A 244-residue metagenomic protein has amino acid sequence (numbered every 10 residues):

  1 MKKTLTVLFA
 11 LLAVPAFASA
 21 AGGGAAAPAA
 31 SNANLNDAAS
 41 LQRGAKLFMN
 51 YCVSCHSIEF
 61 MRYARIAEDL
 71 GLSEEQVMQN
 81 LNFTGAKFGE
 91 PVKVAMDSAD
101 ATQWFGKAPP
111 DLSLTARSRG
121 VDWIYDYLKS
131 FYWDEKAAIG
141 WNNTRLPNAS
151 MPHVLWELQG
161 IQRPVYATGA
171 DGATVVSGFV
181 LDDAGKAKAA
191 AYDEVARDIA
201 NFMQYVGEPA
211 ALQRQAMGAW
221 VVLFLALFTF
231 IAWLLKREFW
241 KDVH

Functional and structural regions predicted by a protein language model:
M1-L35, Y205-A210, A232-H244: Post-cleavage N-terminal segment of exported redox proteins
A20-K46, S57-E68, V77, G207-Q215: Electrostatic cytochrome c docking/interface patches
N36-I58, A219-F224, F228, A232: Sequence/structural segment immediately N-terminal to covalent heme-attachment motifs in c-type and related
S40, L47-F48, A108, G120-I124 (+1 more regions): Stable alpha-helical elements in mature extracytoplasmic
K46-M49, V53-F60, R117, K129-W133 (+1 more regions): Sec-exported extracytoplasmic/periplasmic mature domains
G71-T144, A149-Y192: Electron-transfer interface patches adjacent to heme c in soluble/periplasmic c-type cytochromes and di-/multiheme
A184-G218: Short, aromatic-rich amphipathic segments at membrane interfaces that lie adjacent to a transmembrane helix or signal
K188, A210, R214-V243: C-terminal accessory regions appended to core domains
